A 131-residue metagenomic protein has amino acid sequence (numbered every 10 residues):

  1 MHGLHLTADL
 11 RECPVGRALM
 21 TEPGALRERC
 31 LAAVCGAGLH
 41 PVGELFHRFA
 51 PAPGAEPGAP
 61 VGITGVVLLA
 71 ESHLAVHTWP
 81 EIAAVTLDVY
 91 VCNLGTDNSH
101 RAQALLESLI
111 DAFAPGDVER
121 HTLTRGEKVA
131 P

Functional and structural regions predicted by a protein language model:
M1-P131: Polybasic/polar functional segments that serve as interface/processing modules
